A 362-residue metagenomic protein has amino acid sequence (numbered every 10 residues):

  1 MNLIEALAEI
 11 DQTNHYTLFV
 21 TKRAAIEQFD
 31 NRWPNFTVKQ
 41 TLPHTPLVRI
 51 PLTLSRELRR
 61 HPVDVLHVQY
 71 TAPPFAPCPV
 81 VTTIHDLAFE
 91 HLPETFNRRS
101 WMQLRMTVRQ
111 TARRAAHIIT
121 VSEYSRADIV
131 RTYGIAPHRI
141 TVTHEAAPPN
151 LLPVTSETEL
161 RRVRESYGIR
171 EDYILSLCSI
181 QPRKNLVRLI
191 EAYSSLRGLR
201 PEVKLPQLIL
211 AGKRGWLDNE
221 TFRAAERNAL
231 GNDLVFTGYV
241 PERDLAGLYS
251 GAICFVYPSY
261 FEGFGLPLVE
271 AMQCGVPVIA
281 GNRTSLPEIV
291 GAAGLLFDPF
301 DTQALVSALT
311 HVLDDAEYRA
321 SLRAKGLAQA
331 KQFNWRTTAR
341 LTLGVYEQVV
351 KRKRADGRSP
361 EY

Functional and structural regions predicted by a protein language model:
M1-Y362: Carbohydrate transferase catalytic cores enriched for Leloir-type hexosyltransferases
